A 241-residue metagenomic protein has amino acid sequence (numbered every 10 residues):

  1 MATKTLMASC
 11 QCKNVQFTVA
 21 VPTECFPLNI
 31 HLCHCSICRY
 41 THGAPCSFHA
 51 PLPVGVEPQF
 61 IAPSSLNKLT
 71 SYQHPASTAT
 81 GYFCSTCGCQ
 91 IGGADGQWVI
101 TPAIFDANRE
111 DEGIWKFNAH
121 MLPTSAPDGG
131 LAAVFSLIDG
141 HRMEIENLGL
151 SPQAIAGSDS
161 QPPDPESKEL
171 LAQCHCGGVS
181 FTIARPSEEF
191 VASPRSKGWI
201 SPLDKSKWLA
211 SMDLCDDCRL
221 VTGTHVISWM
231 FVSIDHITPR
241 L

Functional and structural regions predicted by a protein language model:
A2-Q173, G178-L241: A short Gly-Trp-Pro
